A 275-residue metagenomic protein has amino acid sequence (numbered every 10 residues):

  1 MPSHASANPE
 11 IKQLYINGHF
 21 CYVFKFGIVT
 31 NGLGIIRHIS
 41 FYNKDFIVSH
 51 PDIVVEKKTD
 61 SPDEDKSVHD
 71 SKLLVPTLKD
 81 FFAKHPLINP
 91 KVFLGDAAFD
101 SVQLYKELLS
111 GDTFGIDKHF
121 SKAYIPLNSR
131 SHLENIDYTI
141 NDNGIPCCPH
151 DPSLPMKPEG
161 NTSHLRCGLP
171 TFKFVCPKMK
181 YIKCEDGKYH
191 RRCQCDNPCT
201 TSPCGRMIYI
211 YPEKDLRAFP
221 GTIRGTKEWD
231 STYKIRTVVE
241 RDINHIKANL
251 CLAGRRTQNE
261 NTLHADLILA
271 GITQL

Functional and structural regions predicted by a protein language model:
M1-S110, F114-F120, N128: Polybasic low-complexity intrinsically disordered regions
P2-S3, T77-F82, L216-I223, I246: Short amphipathic alpha-helical segments, especially helix-boundary/capping motifs
E64, L94-A98, W229-T232, Q258 (+1 more regions): Short, charged/polar micro-motifs that form catalytic or ligand-binding hotspots
P86, L169-P170, L250-G254: Surface-exposed helix-capping loop/turn segments at secondary-structure junctions
A98-D100, R130-S131, N244, L250-L252: Short Gly/Pro-enriched loop/turn and capping motifs at secondary-structure junctions
Y105-I243: Helix-centered, glycine/charged polyanion-binding patches within enzymatic domains that contact phosphate-containing
S231-L275: Basic, amphipathic alpha-helical segments enriched in Lys/Arg and hydrophobic/aromatic residues
